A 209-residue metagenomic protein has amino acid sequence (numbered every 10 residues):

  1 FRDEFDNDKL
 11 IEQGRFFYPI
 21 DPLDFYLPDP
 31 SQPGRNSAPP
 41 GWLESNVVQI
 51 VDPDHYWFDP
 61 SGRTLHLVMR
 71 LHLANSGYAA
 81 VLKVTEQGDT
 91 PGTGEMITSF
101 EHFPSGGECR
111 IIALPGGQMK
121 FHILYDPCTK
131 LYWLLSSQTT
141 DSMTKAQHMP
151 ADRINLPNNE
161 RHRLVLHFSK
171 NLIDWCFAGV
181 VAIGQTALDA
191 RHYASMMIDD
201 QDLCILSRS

Functional and structural regions predicted by a protein language model:
F1-E44, V48-P115, D126-L131, S137-A187 (+2 more regions): Beta-rich carbohydrate-recognition and catalytic domains
E44-N46, K120-H122, Y193-S195: Conserved beta-strand position repeated once per blade in WD40 beta-propeller domains
H192-C204: Internal helix-turn-beta structural module
